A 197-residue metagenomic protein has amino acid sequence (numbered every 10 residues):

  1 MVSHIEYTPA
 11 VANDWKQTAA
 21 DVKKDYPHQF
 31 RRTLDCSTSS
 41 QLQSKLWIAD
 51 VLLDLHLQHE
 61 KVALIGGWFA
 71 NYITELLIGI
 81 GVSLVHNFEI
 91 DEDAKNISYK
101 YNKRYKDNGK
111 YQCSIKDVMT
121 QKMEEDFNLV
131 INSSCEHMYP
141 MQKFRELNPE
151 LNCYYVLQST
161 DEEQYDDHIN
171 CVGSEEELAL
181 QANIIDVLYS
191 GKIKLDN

Functional and structural regions predicted by a protein language model:
M1-Q58: S-adenosyl-L-methionine
L57-A70: Conserved class I S-adenosyl-L-methionine
E60, D126-N128, C153: Conserved acidic residues
F69-V82: Conserved SAM-binding loop of SAM-dependent methyltransferases across substrates and taxa, primarily the Class I
F69-Y72, D91-D93, M119-Q121, S133-Y139 (+1 more regions): Short acidic, S/G/P-rich loop/turn micro-motifs used as interaction or catalytic elements
S83-E89: Conserved SAM-binding motif I beta-strand of class I
I90-L129, S133: S-adenosyl-L-methionine
Y139-N197: C-terminal substrate-binding/active-site "lid" region of AdoMet-derived donor-dependent transferases
